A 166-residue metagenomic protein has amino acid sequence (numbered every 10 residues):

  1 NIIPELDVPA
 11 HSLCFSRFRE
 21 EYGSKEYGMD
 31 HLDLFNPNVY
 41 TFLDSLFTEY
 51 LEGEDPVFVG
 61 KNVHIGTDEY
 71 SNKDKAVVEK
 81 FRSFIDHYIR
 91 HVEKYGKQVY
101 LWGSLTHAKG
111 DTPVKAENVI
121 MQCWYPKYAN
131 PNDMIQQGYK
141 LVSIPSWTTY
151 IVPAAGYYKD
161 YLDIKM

Functional and structural regions predicted by a protein language model:
N1-Y95, V99: Substrate-binding cleft of carbohydrate-active enzyme catalytic domains
E5-H11, D68-Y70, S104-H107, W124-P126 (+1 more regions): Active-site beta-loop-alpha junctions enriched in small/polar residues
H11-C14, K73-K75, K109-D111, N130 (+1 more regions): Extracytoplasmic/secreted cell-surface and envelope-processing proteins
S45-Y50, H107, Y128-A129: Alpha-helical scaffolding within the catalytic cores of extracellular/periplasmic polymer-degrading hydrolases
S71-F84, D111-P126: Short glycine/threonine-rich loop-to-helix capping motif typified by GTGT followed within a few residues by an Asp-Pro
E93-G103, P131, L141-P145: Acidic/polar loop patches that form or flank catalytic/metal-binding clefts of enzymes that bind anionic ligands
V99-A108, K115-E117: Acidic, contiguous N-terminal accessory segments
P113-V119, P126-M166: Flexible, acidic glycine-rich loops studded with aromatic residues
